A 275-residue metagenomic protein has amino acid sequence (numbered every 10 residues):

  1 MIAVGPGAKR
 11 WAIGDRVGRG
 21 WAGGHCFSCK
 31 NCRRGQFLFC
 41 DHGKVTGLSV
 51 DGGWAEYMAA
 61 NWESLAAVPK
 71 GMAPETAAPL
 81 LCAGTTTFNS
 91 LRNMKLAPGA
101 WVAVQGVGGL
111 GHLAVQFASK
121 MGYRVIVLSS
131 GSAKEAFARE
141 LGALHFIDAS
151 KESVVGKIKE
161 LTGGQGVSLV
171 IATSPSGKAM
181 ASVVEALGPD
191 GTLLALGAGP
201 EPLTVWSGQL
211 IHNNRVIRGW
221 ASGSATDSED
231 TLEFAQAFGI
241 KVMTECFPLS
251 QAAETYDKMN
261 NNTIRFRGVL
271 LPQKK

Functional and structural regions predicted by a protein language model:
M1-K30, P69-E75: Glycine-rich beta-strand-centered segment in the early N-terminal region that forms part of a ligand/cofactor-binding
R16, W101, G191-T192, V216: Short glycine-centered segments of the SAM/dcSAM-binding site in methyltransferase folds
G24-Q105, E140: NAD(P)H dinucleotide-binding glycine-rich loop of Rossmann-like/cofactor-binding domains, especially the beta1-alpha1
K70-E152, G156, I171: Mid-domain Rossmann-like dinucleotide-binding core that forms the NAD(H)/NADP(H) cofactor-binding site
A181-V184, A225-K275: C-terminal hydrophobic helical "lid"/dimerization subdomain of Rossmann-like NAD(P)H-dependent oxidoreductases
L187-P189: Helix-to-beta-strand junctions that scaffold the AdoMet/dcAdoMet cofactor pocket in Class I SAM-dependent enzymes
G197-N213, A225-E233: Rossmann-fold NAD(P)-binding glycine/threonine-rich loop
